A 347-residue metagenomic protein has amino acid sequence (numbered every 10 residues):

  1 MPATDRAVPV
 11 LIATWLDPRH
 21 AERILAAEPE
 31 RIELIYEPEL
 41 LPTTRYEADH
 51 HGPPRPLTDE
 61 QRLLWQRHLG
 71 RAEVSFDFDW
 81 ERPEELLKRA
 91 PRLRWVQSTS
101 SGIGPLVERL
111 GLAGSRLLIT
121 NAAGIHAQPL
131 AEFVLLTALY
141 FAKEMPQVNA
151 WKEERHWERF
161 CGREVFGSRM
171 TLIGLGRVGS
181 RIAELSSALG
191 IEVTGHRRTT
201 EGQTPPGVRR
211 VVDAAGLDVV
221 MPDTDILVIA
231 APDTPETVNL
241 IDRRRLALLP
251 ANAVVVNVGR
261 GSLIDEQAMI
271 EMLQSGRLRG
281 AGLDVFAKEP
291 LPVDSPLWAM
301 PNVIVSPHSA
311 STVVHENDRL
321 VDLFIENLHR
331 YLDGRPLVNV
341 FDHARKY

Functional and structural regions predicted by a protein language model:
M1-V74: N-terminal glycine-/charge-rich "phosphate-binding" loop or analogous flexible N-terminal tail
E39-T44, A188-P206: NAD(P)-binding Rossmann-fold cofactor-contacting core
G70-K152, R163: Phosphate/diphosphate ligand-binding glycine-rich loop within oxidoreductases
D79, S100, I229-A231, V258-G259 (+1 more regions): Glycine-rich, N-terminal phosphate-binding loop of Rossmann-like dinucleotide-binding domains
L112-I125, A251-V254, E271-A287, A299-A310: Rossmann-fold dehydrogenase core element
L118, V148-R181, R210: Glycine-rich NAD(P)-binding loop of Rossmann-like domains
T120-L130, Q147, A287-Y347: C-terminal helix-to-coil terminal segments
T199-P296: Rossmann-like adenosine-cofactor binding region
